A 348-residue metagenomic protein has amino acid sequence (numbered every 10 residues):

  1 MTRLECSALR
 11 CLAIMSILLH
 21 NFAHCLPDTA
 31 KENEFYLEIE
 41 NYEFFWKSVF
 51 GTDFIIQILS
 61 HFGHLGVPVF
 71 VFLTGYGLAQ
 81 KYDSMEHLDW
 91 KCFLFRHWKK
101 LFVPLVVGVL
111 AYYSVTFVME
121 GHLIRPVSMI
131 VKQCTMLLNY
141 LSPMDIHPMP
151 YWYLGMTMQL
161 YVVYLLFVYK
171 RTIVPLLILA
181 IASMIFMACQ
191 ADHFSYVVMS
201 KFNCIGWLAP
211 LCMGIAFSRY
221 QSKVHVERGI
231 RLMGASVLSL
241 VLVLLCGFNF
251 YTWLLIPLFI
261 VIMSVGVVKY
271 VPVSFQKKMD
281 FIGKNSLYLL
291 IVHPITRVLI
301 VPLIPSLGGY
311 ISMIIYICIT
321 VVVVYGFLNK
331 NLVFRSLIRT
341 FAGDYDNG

Functional and structural regions predicted by a protein language model:
M1-S183, N285, S306-G348: Membrane-cytosol interface segments of multi-pass membrane proteins, especially ER/Golgi lipid-handling enzymes
M184-Y288, V292-I317: Alpha-helical transmembrane segments and terminal signal-anchor/GPI-anchor hydrophobic tails, characterized by long
